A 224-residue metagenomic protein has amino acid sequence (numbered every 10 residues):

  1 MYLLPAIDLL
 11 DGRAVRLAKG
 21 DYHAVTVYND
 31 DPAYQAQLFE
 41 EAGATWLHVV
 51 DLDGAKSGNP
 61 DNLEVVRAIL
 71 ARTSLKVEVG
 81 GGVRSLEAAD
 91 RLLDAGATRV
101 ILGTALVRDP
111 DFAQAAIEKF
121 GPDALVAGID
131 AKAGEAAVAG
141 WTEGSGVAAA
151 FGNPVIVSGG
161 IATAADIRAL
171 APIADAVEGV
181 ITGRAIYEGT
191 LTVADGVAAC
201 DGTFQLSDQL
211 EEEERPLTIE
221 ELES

Functional and structural regions predicted by a protein language model:
Y2-L9, L47-V49, V77-G81, V100-L102 (+3 more regions): Hydrophobic faces of well-ordered beta-strands that scaffold small-molecule active sites in alpha/beta enzyme cores
K19-Y22, L93, A97-A150, L210-E212 (+1 more regions): Conserved anion-binding
Y28-E40, S85-D90, E143-A149: Short, acidic/polar
Q37, R67, D90-L93, Q114 (+1 more regions): Alpha-helical segments flanking ligand/cofactor-binding loops in enzyme cores
W46-E64, T104: Glycine-rich, proline-tolerant flexible connector loops at the mouths of alpha/beta enzymes
S57-G80, P110-D130, V147-V155, A162: Alpha-helix-loop-beta-strand connector modules within alpha/beta enzyme cores
R72-V100, V147-V180, L191, G196: Catalytic cores of alpha/beta
F112-F120, I167-S224: C-terminal helical cap(s) of enzyme catalytic domains, especially alpha/beta-barrels
